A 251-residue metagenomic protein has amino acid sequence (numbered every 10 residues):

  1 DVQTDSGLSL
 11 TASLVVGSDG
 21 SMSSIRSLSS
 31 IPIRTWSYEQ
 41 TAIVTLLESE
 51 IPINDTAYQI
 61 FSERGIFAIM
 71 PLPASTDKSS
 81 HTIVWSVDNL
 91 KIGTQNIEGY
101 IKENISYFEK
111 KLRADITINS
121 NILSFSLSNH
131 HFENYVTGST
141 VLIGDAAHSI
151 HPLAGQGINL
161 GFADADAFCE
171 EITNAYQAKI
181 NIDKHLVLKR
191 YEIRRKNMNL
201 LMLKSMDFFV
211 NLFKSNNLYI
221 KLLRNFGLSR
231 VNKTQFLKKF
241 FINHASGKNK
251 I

Functional and structural regions predicted by a protein language model:
D1: A conserved short coil-to-beta-strand element within the FAD-binding core of flavoproteins
D5-L14: Core beta-strand elements of the Rossmann-like FAD/NAD(P) dinucleotide-binding domain in flavoenzyme oxidoreductases
S18-G20: Glycine-rich, N-terminal phosphate-binding loop of Rossmann-like dinucleotide-binding domains
M22-A57, E63, F67, V87-K91: Central beta-strand plus flanking loop segment that forms part of the substrate or channel wall within the catalytic
E63-S126: Conserved FAD/dinucleotide-binding core of flavoprotein oxidoreductases
N134-L153: Short FAD-binding loop at a beta-strand-to-alpha-helix junction that anchors the flavin cofactor in diverse
H151-D164: A conserved FAD-binding loop/helix module that cradles the flavin
E170-I251: C-terminal helical "tail/cap" subdomain of flavin- and related membrane-associated enzymes
